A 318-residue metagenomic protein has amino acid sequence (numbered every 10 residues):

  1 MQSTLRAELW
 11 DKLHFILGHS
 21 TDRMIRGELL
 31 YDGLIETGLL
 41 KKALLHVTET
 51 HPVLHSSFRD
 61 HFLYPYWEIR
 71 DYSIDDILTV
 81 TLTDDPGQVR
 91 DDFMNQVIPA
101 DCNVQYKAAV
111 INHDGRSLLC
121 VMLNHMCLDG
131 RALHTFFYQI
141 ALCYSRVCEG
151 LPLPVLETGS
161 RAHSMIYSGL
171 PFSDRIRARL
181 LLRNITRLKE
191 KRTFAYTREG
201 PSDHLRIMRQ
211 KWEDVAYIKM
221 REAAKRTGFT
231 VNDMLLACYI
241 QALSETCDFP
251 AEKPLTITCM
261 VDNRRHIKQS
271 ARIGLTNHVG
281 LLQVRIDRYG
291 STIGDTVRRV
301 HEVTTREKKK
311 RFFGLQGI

Functional and structural regions predicted by a protein language model:
M1-H61, D84-Y106, E245-I318: Acyl-thioester-dependent acyl-group transfer interface
M1-W10, H14-F15, C127, R131-E222: Non-catalytic, low-complexity flexible loops and terminal extensions
T21-L44, W67-V89, I98, N124-L128 (+5 more regions): Acyl-group handling in specialized metabolite and lipid biosynthesis
D32-P52, V121-Y138, R209-P250: Acyl activation and transfer enzymes in specialized metabolism, enriched for ANL adenylate-forming modules
L39, R131-T135, L156, S164-S168 (+4 more regions): Amphipathic alpha-helical recognition patches that constitute DNA-binding helices
K41-R131, T135-C148: Acyl-thioester-dependent condensation/acyltransferase catalytic cores
Y64-Y66, T158-R161, I257-V261: Short alpha-helical linear motifs
N112-R116, L142-P152, R226-N232, A242-P254: Secondary-structure boundary elements
